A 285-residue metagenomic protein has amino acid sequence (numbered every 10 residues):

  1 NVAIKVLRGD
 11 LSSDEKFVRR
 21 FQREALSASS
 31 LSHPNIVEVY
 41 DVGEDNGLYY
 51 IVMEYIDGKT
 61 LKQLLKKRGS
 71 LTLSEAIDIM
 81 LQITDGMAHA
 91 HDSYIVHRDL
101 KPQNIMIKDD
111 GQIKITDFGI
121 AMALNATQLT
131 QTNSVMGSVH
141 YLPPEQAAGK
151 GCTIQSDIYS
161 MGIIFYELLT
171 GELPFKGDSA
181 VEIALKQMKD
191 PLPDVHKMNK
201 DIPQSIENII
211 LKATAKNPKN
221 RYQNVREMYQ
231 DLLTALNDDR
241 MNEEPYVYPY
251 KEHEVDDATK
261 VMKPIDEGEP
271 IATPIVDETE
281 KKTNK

Functional and structural regions predicted by a protein language model:
R8-S30: AlphaC helix of the eukaryotic protein kinase fold
V42: Activation-segment/catalytic-loop signature of the eukaryotic protein kinase fold
N46-T60, L64: Conserved short submotifs of the Hanks-type protein kinase catalytic core that shape the nucleotide-binding pocket
I79-M80: Activation segment signature within eukaryotic-like protein kinase domains
D85-I95: Protein kinase catalytic-loop region centered on the HRD/HxD motif
T170-L173: Structural helix C-cap motif within protein kinase domains
R221: Conserved HRD-motif arginine in the catalytic loop of eukaryotic-like protein kinases
